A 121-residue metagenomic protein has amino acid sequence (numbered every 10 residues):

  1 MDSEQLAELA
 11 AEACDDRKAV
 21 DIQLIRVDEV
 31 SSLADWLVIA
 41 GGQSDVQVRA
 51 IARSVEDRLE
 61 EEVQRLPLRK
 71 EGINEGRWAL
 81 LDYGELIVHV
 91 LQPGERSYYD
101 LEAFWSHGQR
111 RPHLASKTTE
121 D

Functional and structural regions predicted by a protein language model:
M1-E29, Q43-R53, D57, E71-I73 (+3 more regions): Long, contiguous binding/interaction regions
S32: P-loop NTPase catalytic core of nucleic-acid-dependent motor ATPases
E61-K70: Active-site phosphate-binding and catalytic loops of NTP-dependent enzymes
